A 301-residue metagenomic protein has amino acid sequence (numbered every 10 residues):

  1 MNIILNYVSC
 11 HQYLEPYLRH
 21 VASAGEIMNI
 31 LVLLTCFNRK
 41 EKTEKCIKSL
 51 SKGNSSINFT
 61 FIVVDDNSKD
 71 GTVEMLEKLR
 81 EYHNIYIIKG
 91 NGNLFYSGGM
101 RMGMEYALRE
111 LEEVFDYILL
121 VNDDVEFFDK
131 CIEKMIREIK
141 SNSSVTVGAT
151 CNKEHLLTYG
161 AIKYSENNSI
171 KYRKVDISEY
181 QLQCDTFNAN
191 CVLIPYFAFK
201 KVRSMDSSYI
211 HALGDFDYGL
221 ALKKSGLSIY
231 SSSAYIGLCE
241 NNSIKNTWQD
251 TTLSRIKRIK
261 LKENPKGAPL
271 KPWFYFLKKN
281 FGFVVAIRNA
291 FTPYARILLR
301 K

Functional and structural regions predicted by a protein language model:
K48-N58: Short, acidic, metal-binding catalytic loop of nucleotide-sugar glycosyltransferases
D65-E74, G92: A conserved acidic beta->alpha catalytic loop
G90-E110: Glycine-rich, basic loop-to-helix element that forms the pyrophosphate-binding segment of sugar-nucleotide handling
E113-E126: Short beta-strand-to-loop acidic/aromatic patch adjacent to the donor-nucleotide binding site
E126-A161: Conserved donor NDP-sugar-binding/catalytic core segment of glycosyltransferases
Y164-D185: Short, flexible, basic/aromatic active-site loop/helix in glycosyltransferases
V192-R203, S208-Y235: A short, conserved alpha-helix in the catalytic core of glycosyltransferases
K245-K301: Non-catalytic, C-terminal membrane-associated alpha-helical segments of glycosyltransferases
